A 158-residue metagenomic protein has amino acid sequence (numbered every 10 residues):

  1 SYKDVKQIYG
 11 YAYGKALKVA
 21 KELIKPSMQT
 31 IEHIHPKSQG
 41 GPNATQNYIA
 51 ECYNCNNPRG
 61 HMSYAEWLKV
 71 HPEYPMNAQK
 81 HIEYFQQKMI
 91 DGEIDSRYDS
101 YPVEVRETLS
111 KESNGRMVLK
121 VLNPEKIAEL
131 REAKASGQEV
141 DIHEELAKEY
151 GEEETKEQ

Functional and structural regions predicted by a protein language model:
S1-Y48, M62-A65: Histidine-centered nuclease catalytic patch
Q7, E66-V70, Y84-Q87, E107 (+1 more regions): Charged/polar, solvent-exposed surface patches and flexible loops
V19-T30, P36, A78-Y101: Short Fe-S-cluster ligation motifs
Y48-V70: Short Cys/His-centered divalent metal-binding micro-motifs
H71-P75: Short edge-strand/loop segments of extracellular domains
I90-E152: Short flanking/linker segments adjacent to small metal-binding domains or redox-active Cys/His motifs
K156-Q158: Non-Sec secretion/translocation targeting segments of pathogen effectors
